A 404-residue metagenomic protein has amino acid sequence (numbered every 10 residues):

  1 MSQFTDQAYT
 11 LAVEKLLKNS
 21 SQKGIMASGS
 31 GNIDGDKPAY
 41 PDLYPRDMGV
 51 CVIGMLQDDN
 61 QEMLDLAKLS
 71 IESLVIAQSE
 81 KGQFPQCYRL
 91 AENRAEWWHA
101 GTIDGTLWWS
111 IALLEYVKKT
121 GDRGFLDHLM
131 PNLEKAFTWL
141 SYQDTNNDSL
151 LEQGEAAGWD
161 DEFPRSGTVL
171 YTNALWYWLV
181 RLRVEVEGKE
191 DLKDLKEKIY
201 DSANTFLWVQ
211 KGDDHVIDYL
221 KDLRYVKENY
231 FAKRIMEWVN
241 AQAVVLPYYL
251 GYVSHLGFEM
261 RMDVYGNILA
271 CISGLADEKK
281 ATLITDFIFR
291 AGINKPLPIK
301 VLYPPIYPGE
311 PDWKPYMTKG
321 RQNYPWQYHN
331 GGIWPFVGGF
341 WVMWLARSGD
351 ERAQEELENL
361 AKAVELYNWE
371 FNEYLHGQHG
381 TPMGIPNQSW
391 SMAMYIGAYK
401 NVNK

Functional and structural regions predicted by a protein language model:
M1-P38, L302-W313: Conserved oxyanion/phosphate-binding beta-strand-loop segments in alpha/beta enzyme cores
Q3-A12, E62-I76, D122-S141, V186-F206 (+2 more regions): Extended, well-ordered alpha-helical scaffold segments
D6-Q7, L11, K23-A27, K81-Q86 (+8 more regions): Catalytic cores of carbohydrate-active enzymes
A8, K18, D36, I76 (+5 more regions): Short, functionally important structural connectors and interaction interfaces within domains
K15-K18, A39-Y40, L74-V75, A91 (+8 more regions): Generic detector of short, locally flexible boundary/turn motifs and exposed helical patches
A27-G49, Q57, L64, A91-T106 (+5 more regions): Solvent-exposed loop and edge beta-strand segments that line ligand/cofactor-binding and catalytic clefts
P41-N147, V169-Y177, A281, G332-L345 (+3 more regions): Aromatic-rich carbohydrate-recognition surfaces in CAZymes
D148, R290-N294, I306-K314, T318 (+2 more regions): Non-catalytic C-terminal accessory modules of carbohydrate-active enzymes
